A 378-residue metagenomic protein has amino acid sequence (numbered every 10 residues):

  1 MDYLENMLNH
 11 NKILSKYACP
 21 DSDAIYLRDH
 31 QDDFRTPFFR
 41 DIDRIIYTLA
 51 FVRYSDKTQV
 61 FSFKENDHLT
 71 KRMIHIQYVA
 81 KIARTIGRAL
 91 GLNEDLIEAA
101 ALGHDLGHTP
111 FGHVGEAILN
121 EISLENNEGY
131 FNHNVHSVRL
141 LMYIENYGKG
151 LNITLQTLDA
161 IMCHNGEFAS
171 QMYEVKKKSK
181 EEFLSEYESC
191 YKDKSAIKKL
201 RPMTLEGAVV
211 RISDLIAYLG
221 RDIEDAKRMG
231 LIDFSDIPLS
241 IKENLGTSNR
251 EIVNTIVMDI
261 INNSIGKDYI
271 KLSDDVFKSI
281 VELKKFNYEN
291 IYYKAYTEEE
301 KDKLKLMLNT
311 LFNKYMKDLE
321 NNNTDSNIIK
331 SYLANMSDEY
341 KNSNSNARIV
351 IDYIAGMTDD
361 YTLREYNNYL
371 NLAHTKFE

Functional and structural regions predicted by a protein language model:
M1-M73, A80-I86, N93, G115 (+3 more regions): Histidine-centered, transition-metal-coordinating active-site segments
I97-L102, R211: Short alpha-helical catalytic segment bearing the HExxH-like zincin motif of zinc-dependent metalloproteases
G103-F111, A217: Short active-site segment of divalent metal-dependent hydrolases/proteases that encodes the spacing between
G112-E125: A glycine- and small-aliphatic-rich helix-loop capping segment at beta-alpha/alpha-beta transitions that lines
